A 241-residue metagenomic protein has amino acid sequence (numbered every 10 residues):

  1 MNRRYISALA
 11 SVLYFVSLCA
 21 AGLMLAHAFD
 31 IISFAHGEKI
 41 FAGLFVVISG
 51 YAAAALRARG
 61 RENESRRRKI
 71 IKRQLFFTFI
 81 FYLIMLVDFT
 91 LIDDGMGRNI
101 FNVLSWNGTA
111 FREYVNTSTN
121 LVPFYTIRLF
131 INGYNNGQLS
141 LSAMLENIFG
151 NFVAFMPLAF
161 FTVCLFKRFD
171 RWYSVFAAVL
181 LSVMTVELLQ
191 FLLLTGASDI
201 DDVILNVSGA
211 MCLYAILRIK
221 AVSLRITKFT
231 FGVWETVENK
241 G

Functional and structural regions predicted by a protein language model:
M1-T195, Y214-G241: Bulky hydrophobic segments
Q190, D202, N206: Active-site scaffold segments
G196-I200: Replace "multi-pass membrane enzymes" with "multi-pass membrane proteins
